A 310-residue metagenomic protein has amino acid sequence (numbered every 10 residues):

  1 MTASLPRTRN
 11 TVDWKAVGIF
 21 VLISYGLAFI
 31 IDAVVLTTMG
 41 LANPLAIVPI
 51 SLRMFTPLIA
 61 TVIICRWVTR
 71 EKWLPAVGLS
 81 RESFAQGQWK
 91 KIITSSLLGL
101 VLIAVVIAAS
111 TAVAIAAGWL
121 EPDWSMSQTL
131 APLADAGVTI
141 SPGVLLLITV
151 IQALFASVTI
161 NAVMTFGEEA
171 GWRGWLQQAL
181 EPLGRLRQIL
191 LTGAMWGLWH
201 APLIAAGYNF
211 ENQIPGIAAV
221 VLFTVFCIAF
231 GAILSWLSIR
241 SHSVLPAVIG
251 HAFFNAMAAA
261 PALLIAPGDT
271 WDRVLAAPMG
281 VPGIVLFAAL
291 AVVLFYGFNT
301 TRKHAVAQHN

Functional and structural regions predicted by a protein language model:
M1-W14: Short, Lys/Arg-rich, polar N-terminal cytosolic tail immediately upstream of the first transmembrane signal-anchor
L5, L36-P44, V48-G99, V113-L133 (+3 more regions): Membrane-helix interface linkers and caps
A16-F29, L98-I107, M195: Alpha-helical transmembrane segments
G26-D32, P57-I64, A104-T111, M279-T300: Hydrophobic core of alpha-helical transmembrane segments in multi-pass integral membrane proteins
F29-S51, A206-P215, A260-A277: Juxtamembrane/transmembrane-helix boundary motifs at the membrane-water interface
P44, V77-T165, A170, Q177 (+2 more regions): Juxtamembrane helix-loop-helix connectors linking adjacent transmembrane helices in multi-pass membrane enzymes
T165-L198, S235, I239-S243: Membrane-interface helix/loop boundary segments of multi-pass membrane proteins
G216-A218, G250-N310: C-terminal membrane module of polytopic membrane proteins
